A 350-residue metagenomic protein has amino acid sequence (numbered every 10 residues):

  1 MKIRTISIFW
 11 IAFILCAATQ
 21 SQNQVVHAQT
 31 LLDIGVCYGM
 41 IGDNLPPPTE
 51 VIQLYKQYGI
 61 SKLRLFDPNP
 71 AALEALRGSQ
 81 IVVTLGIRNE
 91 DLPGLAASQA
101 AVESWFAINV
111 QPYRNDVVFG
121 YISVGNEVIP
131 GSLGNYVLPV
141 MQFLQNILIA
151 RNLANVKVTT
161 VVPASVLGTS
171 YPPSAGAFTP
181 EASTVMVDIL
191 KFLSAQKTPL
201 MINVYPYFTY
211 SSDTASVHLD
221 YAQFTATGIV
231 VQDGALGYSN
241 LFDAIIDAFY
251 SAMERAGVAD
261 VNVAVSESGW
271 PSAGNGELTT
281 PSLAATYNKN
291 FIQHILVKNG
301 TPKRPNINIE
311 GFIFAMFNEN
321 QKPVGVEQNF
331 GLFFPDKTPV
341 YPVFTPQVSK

Functional and structural regions predicted by a protein language model:
M1-G35, S349-K350: Terminal membrane/secretory targeting segments in land-plant proteins
I3, V51-I52, L63, L138-N146 (+4 more regions): Substrate-binding and catalytic surfaces of secreted/luminal carbohydrate-active proteins
L32-L45, L95-A96, A177-T179: Active-site mouth loops of central-metabolism enzymes
I34-Y38, S61-L65, I81-I87, G120-V124 (+4 more regions): Hydrophobic faces of well-ordered beta-strands that scaffold small-molecule active sites in alpha/beta enzyme cores
G39-Y55, Q99-P112, S183-V185: Short, acidic/polar
I41-D43, P68-A72, N89-L92, N126-G131 (+4 more regions): Solvent-exposed loop/turn segments at secondary-structure junctions within structured extracellular/periplasmic domains
T49-A71, V82: Catalytic domains of carbohydrate-active enzymes, especially glycoside hydrolases
A72-E181, V265: Substrate-binding cleft of extracellular glycoside hydrolase catalytic domains
